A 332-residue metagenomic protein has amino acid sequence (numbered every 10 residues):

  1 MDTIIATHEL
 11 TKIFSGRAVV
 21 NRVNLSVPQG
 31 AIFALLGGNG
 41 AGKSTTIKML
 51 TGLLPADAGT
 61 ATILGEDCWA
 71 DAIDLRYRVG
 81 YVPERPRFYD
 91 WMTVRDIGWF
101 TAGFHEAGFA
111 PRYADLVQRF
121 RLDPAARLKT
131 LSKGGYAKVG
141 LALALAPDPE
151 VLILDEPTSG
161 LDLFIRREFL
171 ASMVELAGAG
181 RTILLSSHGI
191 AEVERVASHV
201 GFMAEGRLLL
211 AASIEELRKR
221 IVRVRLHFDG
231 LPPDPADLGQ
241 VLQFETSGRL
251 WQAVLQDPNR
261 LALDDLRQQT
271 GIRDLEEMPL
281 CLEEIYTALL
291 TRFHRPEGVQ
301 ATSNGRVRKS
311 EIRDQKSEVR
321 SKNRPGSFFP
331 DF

Functional and structural regions predicted by a protein language model:
D2-A204, L209-L210: ABC transporter nucleotide-binding domains
H8-L10, F244, L275-M278: Generic beta-strand hydrophobic packing signal
A18-R22, S26, G298-Q300, R306 (+1 more regions): Detector for intrinsically disordered, low-structure N-terminal pre-sequences
R22, I221, V241-L242, I272-D274: A broad structural signal for short, well-ordered beta-strand segments within beta-sheet-rich domains
G103-E106, V222, T291-R295: Non-catalytic alpha-helical coupling and interface elements of nucleotide-dependent molecular machines and regulators
F169-L261: ABC transporter nucleotide-binding domain
L255-R313, K322-F332: C-terminal coupling/interaction segments
